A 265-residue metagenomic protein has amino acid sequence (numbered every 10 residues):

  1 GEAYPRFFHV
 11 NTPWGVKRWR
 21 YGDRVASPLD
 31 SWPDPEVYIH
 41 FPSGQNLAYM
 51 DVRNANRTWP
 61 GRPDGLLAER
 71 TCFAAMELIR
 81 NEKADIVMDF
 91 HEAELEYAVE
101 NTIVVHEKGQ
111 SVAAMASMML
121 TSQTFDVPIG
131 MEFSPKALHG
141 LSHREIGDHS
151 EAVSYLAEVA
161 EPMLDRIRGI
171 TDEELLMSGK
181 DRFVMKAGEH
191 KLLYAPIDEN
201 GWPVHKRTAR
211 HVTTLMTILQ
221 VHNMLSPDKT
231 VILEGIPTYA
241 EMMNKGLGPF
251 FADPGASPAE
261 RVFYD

Functional and structural regions predicted by a protein language model:
G1-Q110: Active-site/substrate-binding loop(s) of hydrolase catalytic cores
P63, L67-I86, F90-D265: C-terminal accessory segments enriched in acidic
